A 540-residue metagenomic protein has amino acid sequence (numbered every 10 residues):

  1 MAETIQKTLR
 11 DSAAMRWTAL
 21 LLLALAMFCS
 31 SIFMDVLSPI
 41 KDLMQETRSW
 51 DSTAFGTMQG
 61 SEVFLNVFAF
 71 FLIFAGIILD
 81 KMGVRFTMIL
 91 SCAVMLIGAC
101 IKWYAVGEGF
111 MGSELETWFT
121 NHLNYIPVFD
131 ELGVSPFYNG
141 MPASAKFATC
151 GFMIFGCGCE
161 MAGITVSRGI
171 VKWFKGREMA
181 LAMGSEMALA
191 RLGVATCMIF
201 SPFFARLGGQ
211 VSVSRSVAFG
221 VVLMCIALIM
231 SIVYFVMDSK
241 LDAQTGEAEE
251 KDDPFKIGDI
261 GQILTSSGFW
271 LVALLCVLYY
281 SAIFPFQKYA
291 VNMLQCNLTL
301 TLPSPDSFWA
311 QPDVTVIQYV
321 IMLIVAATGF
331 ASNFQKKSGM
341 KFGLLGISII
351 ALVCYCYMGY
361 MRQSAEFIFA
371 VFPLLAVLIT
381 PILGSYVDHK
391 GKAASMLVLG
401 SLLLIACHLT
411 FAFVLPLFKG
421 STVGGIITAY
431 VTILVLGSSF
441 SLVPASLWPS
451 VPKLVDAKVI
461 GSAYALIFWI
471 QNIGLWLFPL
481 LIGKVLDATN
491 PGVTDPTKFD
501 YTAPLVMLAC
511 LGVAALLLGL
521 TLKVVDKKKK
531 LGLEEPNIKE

Functional and structural regions predicted by a protein language model:
L37-K41, S266-A331, I350-A376, T380 (+2 more regions): Extracytoplasmic gate region of multi-pass secondary transporters
G60-I77, A370-L383: Central cavity-lining transmembrane alpha-helices of secondary-active solute carriers, predominantly the Major
A69-E116: Conserved MFS/SLC helix-loop-helix module at the cytosolic interface between two early adjacent transmembrane helices
D80-C92, Q335-G343, D388-L402: Cytoplasmic membrane-interface "Motif A"-like loop-to-helix N-cap segments of 12-TM Major Facilitator Superfamily
L115-F119, F235-D259, K529-I538: Flexible cytoplasmic inter-helical loops of multi-pass small-molecule transporters
A145, T149-L189: Cytoplasmic helix-loop-helix junction between adjacent transmembrane helices in 12-TM secondary transporters
E186-S239: Helix-loop-helix hairpin linking two adjacent transmembrane segments in secondary transporters
L344-G359, S364, A370-L375, A393-L447: C-terminal transmembrane helical hairpin of 12-TM major facilitator-type secondary transporters
